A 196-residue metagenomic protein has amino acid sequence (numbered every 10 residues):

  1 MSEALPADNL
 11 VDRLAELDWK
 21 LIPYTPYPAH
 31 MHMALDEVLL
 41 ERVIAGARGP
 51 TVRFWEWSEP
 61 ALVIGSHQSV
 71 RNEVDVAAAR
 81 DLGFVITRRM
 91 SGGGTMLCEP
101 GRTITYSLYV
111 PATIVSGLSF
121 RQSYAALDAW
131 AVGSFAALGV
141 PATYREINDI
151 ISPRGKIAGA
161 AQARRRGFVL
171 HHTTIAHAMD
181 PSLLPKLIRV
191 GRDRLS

Functional and structural regions predicted by a protein language model:
S2-V85, R89, S196: Active-site loop/lid in soluble adenylation, ligation, and acyl-transfer enzymes
V76, M96-S196: Catalytic beta-strand/loop module used to bind and position nucleotide/cofactor moieties in cofactor-attachment
G83-T103: Glycine/serine-rich anion-binding loops at beta->alpha junctions that coordinate negatively charged ligand groups
